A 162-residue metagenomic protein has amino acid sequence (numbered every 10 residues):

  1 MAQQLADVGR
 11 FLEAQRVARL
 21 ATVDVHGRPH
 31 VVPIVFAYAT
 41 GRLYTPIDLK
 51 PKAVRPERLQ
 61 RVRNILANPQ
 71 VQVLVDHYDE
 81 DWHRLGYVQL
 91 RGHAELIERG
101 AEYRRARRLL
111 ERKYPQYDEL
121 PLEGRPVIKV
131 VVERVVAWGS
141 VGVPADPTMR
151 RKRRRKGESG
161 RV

Functional and structural regions predicted by a protein language model:
M1-Y38: An N-terminal domain-cap segment
A2-Q3, P56, Y78, W82-V162: Charged, gly/pro-rich active-site loop segments
A6, R63, R108: Active-site phosphate/pyrophosphate- and oxyanion-stabilizing loops and adjacent acidic/basic residues in soluble
G9-R10, V35, R63, D79-E80 (+1 more regions): Short secondary-structure boundary/capping segments
A14-A18, V32, A39-L43, A67-V71 (+2 more regions): A generic structural signal for short beta-strands and their flanking turns/coil linkers
T22-V25, D76-D81: Short, solvent-exposed loop/turn elements at beta->coil junctions and helix N-caps that rim active or binding pockets
A37-Y78: A short mixed-secondary-structure module that forms the rim of ligand-binding clefts
